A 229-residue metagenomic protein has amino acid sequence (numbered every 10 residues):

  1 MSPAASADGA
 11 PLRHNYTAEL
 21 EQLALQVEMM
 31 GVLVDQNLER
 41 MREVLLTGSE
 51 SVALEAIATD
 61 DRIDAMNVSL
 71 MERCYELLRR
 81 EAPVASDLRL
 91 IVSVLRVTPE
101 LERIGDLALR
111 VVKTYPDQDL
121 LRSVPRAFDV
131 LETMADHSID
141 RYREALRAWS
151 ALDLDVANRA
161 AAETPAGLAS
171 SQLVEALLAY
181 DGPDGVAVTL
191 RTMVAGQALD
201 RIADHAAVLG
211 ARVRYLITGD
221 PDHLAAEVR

Functional and structural regions predicted by a protein language model:
M1-R229: Cytosolic, long alpha-helical scaffolding segments
